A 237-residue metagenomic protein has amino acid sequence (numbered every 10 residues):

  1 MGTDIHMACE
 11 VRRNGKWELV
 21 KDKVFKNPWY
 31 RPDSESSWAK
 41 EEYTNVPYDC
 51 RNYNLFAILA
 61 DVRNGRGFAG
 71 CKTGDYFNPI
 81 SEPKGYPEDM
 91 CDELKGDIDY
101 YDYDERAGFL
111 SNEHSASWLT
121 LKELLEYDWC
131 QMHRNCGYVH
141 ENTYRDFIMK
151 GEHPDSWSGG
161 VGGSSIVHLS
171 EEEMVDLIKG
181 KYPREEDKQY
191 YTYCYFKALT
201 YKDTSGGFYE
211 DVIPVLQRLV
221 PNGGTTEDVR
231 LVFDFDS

Functional and structural regions predicted by a protein language model:
M1-V229, F235-S237: Acidic (Asp/Glu-rich) sequence patches and key acidic residues that form negatively charged surfaces used
